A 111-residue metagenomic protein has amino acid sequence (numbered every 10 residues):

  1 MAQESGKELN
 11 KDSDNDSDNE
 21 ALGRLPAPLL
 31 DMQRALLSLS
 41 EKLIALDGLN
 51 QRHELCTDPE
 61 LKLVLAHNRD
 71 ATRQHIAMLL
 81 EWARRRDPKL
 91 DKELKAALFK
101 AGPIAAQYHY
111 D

Functional and structural regions predicted by a protein language model:
M1-D111: Iron-associated oxidoreductase/ferritin-like identity signal
